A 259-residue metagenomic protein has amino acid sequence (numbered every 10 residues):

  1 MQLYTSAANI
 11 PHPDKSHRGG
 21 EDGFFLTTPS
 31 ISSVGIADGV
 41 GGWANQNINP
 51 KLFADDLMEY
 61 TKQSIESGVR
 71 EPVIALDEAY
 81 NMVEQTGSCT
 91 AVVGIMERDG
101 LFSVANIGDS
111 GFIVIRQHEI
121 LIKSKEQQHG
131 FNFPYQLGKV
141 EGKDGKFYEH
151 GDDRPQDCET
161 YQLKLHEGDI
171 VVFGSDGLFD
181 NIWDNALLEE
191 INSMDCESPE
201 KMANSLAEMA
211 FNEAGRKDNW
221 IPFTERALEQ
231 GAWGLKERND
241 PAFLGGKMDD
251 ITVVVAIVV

Functional and structural regions predicted by a protein language model:
M1-V259: PP2C/PPM-type serine/threonine phosphatase catalytic domain
